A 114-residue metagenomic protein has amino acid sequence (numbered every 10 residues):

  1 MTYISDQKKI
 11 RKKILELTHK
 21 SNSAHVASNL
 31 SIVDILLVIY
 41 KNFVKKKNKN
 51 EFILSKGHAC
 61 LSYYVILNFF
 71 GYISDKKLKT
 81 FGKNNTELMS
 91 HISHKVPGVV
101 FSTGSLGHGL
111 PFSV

Functional and structural regions predicted by a protein language model:
M1-I10: N-terminal hydrophobic or amphipathic helices/low-complexity stretches enriched in small/hydrophobic/Pro/Gly
I14, K20, A24, N29-V114: Cofactor-binding active-site loop characterized by glycine-rich and histidine/acidic residues
